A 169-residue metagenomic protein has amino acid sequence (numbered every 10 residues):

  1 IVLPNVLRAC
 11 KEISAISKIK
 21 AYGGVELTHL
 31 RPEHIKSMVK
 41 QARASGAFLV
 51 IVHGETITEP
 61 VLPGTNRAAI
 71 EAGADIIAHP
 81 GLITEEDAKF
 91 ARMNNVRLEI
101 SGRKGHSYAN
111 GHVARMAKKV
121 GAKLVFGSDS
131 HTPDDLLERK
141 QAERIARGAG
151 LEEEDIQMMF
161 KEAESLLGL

Functional and structural regions predicted by a protein language model:
L3-E99, G168: Extended substrate/RNA-proximal surfaces in nucleic-acid metabolism proteins
E12-I19, K119-A122, A149-E154: Short helix-capping segments at alpha-helix termini
P60-L62, E86-A88, S107-H112, D135-L137: Short, charged, surface-exposed secondary-structure boundary motifs
H79, I100-S101, F126-D129: Thr-Gly-centered strand-to-loop micro-motif
R92, K118, R147: Short polybasic/polar patches that bind polyanions
I100-V120: Short, motif-level signal for alpha-helix interfacial/capping segments enriched in acidic residues and aromatics/proline
A122-L136: Short acidic/histidine-rich active-site segments
K140-L169: Mid-to-C-terminal alpha-helical segments outside catalytic/metal-binding sites
